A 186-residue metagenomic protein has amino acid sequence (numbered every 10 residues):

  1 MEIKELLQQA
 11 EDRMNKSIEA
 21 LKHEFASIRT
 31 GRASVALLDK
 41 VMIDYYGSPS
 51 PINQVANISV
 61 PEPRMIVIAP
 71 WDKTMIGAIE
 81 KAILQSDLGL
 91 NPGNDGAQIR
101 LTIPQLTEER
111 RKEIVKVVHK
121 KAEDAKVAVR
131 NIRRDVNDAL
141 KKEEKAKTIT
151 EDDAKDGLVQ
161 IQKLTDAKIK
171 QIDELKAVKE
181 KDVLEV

Functional and structural regions predicted by a protein language model:
E2-G77: A positional/architectural concept
H23, K81-G89, K120-D124, R134: Short, intrinsically disordered, mixed-charge
G31-A33, N94, N131, D135: Alpha-helix N-cap and coil->helix boundary residues
V35, Y45-E62, G93-A97, Q105 (+1 more regions): Flexible hinge/switch segments at interdomain interfaces of large molecular machines
R64-P92, A97: Glycine-rich active-site/cofactor-binding loop and its immediate structural neighborhood
I99-V186: Positively charged, low-complexity, intrinsically disordered RNA-binding extensions
